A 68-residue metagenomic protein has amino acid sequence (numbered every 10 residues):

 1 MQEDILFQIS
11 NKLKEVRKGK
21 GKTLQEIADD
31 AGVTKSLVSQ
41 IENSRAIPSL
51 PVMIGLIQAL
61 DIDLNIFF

Functional and structural regions predicted by a protein language model:
M1-Q8: A detector for short, charged/polar N-terminal pre-domain segments
N11-A28: Short basic helix-loop element that most often maps to the first helix and adjoining turn of HTH DNA-binding modules
L13, L24, K35-L37, L50-M53: Helix-turn-helix DNA-binding elements, focusing on the entry/boundary residues of the two helices that contact DNA
V16-G19, S44, A59: Histidine kinase transmitter module recognition
K22, G32-V33, I62: The short coil/loop that forms the "turn" connecting the two helices of the helix-turn-helix
G32-I47: Recognition helix of helix-turn-helix/homeodomain-like DNA-binding domains that insert into the DNA major groove
P51-I66: DNA major-groove recognition helix of helix-turn-helix/homeodomain DNA-binding modules
